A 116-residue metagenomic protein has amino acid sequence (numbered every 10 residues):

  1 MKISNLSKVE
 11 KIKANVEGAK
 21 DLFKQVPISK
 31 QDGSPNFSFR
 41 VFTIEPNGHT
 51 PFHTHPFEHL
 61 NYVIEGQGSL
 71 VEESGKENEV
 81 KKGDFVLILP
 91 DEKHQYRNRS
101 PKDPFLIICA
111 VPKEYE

Functional and structural regions predicted by a protein language model:
M1-N36: A short, N-terminal "cap"/entry segment at the start of jelly-roll beta-barrel domains of the cupin/DSBH fold
K24, R40-H55, P90: Conserved short histidine dyad/triad with adjacent acidic residue
D32-G33, G75, P101-K102: Short strand-connecting beta-turns/loops that link adjacent beta-strands
T43-E45, H55-L70: Short, conserved beta-strand element in jelly-roll/cupin
P51-F52, L70-V71, I88, H94-P101: Short beta-strand His + acidic residue motifs that chelate non-heme Fe in jelly-roll/DSBH and cupin folds
S74-P90: Short acidic-glycine-tyrosine-enriched beta hairpin
L87, K102-E116: A short hydrophobic beta-strand segment most commonly corresponding to one strand of the jelly-roll/cupin
